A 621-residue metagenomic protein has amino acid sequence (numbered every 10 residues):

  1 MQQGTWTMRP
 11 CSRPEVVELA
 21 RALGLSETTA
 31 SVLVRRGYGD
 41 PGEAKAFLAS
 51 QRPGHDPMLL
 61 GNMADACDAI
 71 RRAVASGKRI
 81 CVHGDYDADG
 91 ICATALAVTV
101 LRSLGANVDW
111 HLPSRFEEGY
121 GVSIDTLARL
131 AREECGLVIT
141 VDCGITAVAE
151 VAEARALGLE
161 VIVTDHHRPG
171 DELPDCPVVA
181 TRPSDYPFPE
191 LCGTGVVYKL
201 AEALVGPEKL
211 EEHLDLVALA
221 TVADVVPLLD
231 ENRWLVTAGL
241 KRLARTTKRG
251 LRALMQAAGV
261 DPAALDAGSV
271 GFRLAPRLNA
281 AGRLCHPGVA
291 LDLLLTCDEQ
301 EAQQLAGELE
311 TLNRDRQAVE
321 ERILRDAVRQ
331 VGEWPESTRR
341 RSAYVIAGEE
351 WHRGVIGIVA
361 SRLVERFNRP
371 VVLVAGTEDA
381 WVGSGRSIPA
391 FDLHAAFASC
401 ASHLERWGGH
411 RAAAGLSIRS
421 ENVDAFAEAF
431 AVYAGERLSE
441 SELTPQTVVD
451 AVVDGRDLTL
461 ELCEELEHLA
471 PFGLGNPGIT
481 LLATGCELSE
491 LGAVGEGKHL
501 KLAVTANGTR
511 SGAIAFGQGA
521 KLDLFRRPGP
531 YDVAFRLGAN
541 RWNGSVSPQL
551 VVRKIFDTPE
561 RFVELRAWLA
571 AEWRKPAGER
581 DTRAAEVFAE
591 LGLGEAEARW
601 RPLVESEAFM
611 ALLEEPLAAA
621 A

Functional and structural regions predicted by a protein language model:
Q2, R9-G136, L157, V205-N422 (+2 more regions): Hydrophobic helix-and-loop "lid/oligomerization" segment in the mid-to-C-terminal part of catalytic domains
M8, V163, V178-T181, A218 (+4 more regions): Structural signal for conserved beta-strand scaffold positions within catalytic alpha/beta enzyme cores
S76, E172-C176, R510: Active-site-adjacent bridging/hinge elements
A97, R102, R233-P276, A280-Q330 (+3 more regions): Acidic, two-metal ion nucleic-acid-processing modules in DNA metabolism proteins
T126, E153, V196-L200, L235-A238 (+2 more regions): Alpha-helical scaffold elements adjacent to nucleotide-binding pockets in ATP/GTP-utilizing enzyme cores
A128-A203, E212, L229: Active-site cavity-forming subdomains of large catalytic enzyme subunits
A149-E153, Y344, V359, E465: A short acidic, amphipathic alpha-helical/loop segment
H166-H167, H352, H410, H499: Histidine-centered active-site/metal-ligand motif
